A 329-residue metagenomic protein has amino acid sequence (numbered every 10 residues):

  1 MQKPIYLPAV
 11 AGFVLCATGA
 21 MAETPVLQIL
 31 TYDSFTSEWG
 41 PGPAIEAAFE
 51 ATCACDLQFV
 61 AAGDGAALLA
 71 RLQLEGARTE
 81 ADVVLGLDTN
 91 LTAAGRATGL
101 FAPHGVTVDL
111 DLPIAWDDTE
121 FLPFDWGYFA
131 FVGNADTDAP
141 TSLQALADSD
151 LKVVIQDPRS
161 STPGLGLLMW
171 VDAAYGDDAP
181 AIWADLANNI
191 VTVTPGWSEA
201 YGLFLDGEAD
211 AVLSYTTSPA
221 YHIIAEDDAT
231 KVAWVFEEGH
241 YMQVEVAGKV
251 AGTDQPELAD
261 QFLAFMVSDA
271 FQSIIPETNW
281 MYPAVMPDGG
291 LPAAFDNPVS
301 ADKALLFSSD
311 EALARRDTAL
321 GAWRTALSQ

Functional and structural regions predicted by a protein language model:
P8-A17: Bacterial N-terminal signal peptides
V26-G42, G63-A67, T79-A209: Extracytoplasmic ligand-binding site segments that recognize negatively charged/polar headgroups
P43-F59: Short alpha-helix C-terminal cap/hinge motif
N90-A94, L205, A209-T230, N279: A ligand-binding cleft/hinge motif common to bilobed small-molecule-binding domains
I114, G127, W183-A187, V193-T194 (+2 more regions): Periplasmic-binding protein-like
A130-T137, D172, Q243-E257, I274-E277: A bilobed periplasmic-binding-protein/Venus flytrap-type ligand-binding module shared by bacterial periplasmic
V250-F307: Mature extracytoplasmic/periplasmic domains
P292-Q329: Extracellular/periplasmic bilobal clamshell ligand-binding domains
